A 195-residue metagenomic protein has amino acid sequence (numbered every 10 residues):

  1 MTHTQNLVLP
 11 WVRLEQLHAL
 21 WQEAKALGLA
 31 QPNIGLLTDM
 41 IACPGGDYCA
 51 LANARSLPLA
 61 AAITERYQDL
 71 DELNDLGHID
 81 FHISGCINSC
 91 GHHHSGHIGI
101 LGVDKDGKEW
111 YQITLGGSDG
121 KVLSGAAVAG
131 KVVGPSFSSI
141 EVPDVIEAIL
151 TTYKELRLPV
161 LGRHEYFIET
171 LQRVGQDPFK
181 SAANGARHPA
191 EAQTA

Functional and structural regions predicted by a protein language model:
M1-A195: Peripheral terminal and linker regions in Fe-S/redox and tRNA-modifying enzymes
